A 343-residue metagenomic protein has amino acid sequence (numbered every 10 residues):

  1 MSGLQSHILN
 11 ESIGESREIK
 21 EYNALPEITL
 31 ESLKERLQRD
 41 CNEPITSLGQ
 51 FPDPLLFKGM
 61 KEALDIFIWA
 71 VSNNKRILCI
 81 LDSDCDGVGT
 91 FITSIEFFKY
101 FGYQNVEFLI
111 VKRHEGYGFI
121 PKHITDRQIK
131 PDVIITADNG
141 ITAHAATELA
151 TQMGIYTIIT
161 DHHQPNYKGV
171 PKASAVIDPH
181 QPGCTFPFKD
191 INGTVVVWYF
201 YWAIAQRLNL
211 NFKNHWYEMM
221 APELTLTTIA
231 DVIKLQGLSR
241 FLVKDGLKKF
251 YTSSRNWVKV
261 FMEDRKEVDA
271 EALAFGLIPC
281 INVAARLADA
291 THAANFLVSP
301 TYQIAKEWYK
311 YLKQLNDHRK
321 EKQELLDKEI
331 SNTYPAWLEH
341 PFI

Functional and structural regions predicted by a protein language model:
G3: Non-catalytic nucleic-acid-binding interfaces of large nucleic-acid enzymes and RNP effectors
H7-V133, M153, Q206-I343: Hydrophobic helix-and-loop "lid/oligomerization" segment in the mid-to-C-terminal part of catalytic domains
D82-S83, V111-R113, N139-G140, H162-P165 (+1 more regions): Short, ordered loop/turn segments at secondary-structure junctions
T93, G169-N211, Y217-A230: Short alpha-helices
K122, H162-K172: Short, glycine/polar-rich helix-capping loops at beta-to-alpha or helix-loop-helix junctions that flank or form
I135, Y156-T160, A175-I177, L224: Hydrophobic/aromatic beta-strand patches that form the interior of the parallel beta-sheet core in alpha/beta enzyme
A137-L149: Phosphate/diphosphate-binding loops
E148-T160, Q164-N166, V232: Catalytic PLP-binding core of fold-type I/II PLP enzymes
